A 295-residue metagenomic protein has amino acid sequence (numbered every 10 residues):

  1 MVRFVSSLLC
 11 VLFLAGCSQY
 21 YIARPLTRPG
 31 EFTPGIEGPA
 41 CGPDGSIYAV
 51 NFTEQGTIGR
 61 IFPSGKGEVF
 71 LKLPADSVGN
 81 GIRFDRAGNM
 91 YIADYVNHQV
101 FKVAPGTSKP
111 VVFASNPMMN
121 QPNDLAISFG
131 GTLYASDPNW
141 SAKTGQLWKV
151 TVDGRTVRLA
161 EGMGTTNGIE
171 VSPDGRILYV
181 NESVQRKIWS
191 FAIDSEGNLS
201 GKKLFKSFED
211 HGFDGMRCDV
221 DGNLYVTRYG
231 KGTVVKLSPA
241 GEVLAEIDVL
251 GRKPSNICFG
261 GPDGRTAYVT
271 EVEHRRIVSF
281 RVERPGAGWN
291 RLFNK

Functional and structural regions predicted by a protein language model:
S6-A15: Bacterial N-terminal signal peptides
C17-T33, K202: A short helix->beta-strand "capping" segment at the edge of beta-propeller domains
G30-I47, L73-M90, D94, Q99 (+7 more regions): Beta-rich, blade/repeat-based domains predominating in secreted/periplasmic proteins but also intracellular
A49-L71: Beta-propeller domains
T57-G59, Q99-F101, Q146-W148, K187-W189 (+2 more regions): A short loop-to-beta-strand structural motif that recurs across blades of beta-propeller domains
I61-K66, A104-S108, V150-G154, A192-G197 (+2 more regions): Short loop/turn segments that connect beta-strands within beta-propeller blades
E68-K72, V111-S115, V157-E161, S200-K206 (+2 more regions): Beta-propeller fold detector
S255-K295: Blade-level signature of beta-propeller repeat domains, shared across WD40, Kelch, NHL, RCC1 and BNR/Asp-box propellers
